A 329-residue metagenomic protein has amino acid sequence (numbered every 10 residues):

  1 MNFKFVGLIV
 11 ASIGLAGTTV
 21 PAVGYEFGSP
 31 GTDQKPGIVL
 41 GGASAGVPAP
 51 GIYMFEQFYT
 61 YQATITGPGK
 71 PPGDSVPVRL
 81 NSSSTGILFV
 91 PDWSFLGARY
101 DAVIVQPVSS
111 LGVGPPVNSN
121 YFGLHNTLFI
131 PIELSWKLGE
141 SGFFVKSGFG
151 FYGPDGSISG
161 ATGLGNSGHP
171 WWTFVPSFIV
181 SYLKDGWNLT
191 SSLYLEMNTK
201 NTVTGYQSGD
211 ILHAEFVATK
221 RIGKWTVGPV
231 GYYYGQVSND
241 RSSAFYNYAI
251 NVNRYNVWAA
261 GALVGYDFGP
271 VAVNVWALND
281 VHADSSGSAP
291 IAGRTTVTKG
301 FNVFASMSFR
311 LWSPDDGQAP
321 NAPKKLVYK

Functional and structural regions predicted by a protein language model:
M1-T32, W312-K329: Cleavable N-terminal export/targeting peptides
G24-E140, F151, F174-P176, S181 (+6 more regions): Transmembrane beta-barrel domains of Gram-negative outer membranes and organellar outer membranes
Q34, Y59-A63, G205-K329: Outer membrane beta-barrel transmembrane domains
A43-G51, D92-D101, P115, W136-V145 (+4 more regions): Short loop/turn motifs that connect adjacent beta-strands in outer-membrane beta-barrel proteins
Y53-F55, D101-V103, F144-G148, N188-S192 (+4 more regions): Residue-level detector of the transmembrane beta-barrel scaffold of outer-membrane proteins
G114-P115, K200-T204, D284-S285: A generic structural signal for short coil/turn motifs at secondary-structure boundaries
K146-G148, S157-S159, G163-N247, A277: Detector for outer-membrane/organellar transmembrane beta-barrel domains, recognizing the amphipathic beta-strand
P154: Aromatic- and kink-enriched transmembrane "portal" helix at the membrane-lumen/periplasm boundary that abuts
